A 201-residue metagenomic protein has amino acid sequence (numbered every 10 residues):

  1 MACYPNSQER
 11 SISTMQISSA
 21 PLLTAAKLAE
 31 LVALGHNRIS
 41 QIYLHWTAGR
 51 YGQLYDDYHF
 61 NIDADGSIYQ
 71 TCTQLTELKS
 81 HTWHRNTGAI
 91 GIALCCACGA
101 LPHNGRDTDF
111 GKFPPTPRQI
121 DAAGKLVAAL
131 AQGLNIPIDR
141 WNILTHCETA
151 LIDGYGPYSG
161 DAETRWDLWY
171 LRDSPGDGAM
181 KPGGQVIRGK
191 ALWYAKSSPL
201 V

Functional and structural regions predicted by a protein language model:
M1-N86: N-terminal catalytic cores of peptidoglycan-degrading enzymes
A2-H36, G99, H103-V201: Basic/polar, cationic surfaces and motifs that engage anionic cell-wall and phosphate/carboxylate ligands
Q41, A89-G91, N142-L144: Structural preference for beta-strand elements that scaffold enzyme active sites
A48, Q74, C96-C98, C147-T149: A mature extracytoplasmic/lumenal domain signature
Y55, T87, R118, A122: Short, well-structured alpha-helical interface segments that form or flank functional binding sites
C72-E77, I90-A93, A122-L126: Short C-terminal domain-edge/linker segments immediately following a structured domain
H84-H103: Short coil-to-beta-strand
